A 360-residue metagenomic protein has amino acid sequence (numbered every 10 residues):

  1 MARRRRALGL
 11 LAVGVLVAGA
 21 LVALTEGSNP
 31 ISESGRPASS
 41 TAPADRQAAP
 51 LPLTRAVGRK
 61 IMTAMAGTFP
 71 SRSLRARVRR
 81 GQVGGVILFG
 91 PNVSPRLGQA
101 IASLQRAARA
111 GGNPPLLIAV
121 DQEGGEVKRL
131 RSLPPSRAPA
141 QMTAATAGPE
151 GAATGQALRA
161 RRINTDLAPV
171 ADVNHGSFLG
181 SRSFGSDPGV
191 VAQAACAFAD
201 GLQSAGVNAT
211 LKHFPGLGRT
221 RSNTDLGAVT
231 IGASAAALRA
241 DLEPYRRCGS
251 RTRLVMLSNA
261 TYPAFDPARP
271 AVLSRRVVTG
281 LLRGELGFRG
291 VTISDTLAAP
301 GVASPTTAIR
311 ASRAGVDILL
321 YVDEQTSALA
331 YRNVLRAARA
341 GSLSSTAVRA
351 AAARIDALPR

Functional and structural regions predicted by a protein language model:
M1-G14: N-terminal export and membrane-targeting signals
A18-R46: C-terminal region of N-terminal signal peptides and the immediate post-cleavage residues of exported proteins
S40-S73, F198, D295: Boundary/entry segment of secreted carbohydrate-active catalytic domains
G58-M65, V83-L88, L116-Q122, T165-P169 (+5 more regions): Hydrophobic faces of well-ordered beta-strands that scaffold small-molecule active sites in alpha/beta enzyme cores
G67-R79, T146-A157, A237-P244, A303-R310: Short, acidic/polar
P95-R109, G189-R339: Second-shell residues forming the walls of enzyme active-site clefts
L104-P134, A147-D172, V191, A195 (+1 more regions): Glycine-rich, aromatic-flanked loop segments that form ligand/cofactor-binding clefts across common enzyme folds
N333-R336, A340-R360: Mid-to-C-terminal alpha-helical segments outside catalytic/metal-binding sites
